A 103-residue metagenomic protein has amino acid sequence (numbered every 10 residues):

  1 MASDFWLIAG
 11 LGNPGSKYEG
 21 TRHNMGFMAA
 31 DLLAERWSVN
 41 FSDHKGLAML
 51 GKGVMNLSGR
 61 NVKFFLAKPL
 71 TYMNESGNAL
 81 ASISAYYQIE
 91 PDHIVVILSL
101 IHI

Functional and structural regions predicted by a protein language model:
M1-I101: Nucleotide and nucleotide-moiety/phosphate-recognizing core
